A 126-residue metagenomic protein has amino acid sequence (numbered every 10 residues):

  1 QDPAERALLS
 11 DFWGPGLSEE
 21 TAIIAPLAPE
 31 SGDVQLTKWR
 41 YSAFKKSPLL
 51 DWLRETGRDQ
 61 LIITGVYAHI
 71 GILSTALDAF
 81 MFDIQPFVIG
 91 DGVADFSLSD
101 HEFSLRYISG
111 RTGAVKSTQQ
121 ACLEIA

Functional and structural regions predicted by a protein language model:
Q1-R58: Active-site alpha/beta core segments
D59, Q85, A114: Residue-level detector of anion-binding/catalytic polar loops
I62-V66, D83-L98: A short glycine-rich beta-strand->turn/loop micro-motif centered on a GG-aromatic cluster
H69-T75: Short glycine/serine/threonine-rich phosphate/pyrophosphate-binding segments that cradle anionic phosphate groups
F80-M81, S109: Anion (oxyanion) recognition and catalysis
D95-G110: Active-site-proximal loop->helix
T112-A126: A charged, well-structured terminal subsegment
